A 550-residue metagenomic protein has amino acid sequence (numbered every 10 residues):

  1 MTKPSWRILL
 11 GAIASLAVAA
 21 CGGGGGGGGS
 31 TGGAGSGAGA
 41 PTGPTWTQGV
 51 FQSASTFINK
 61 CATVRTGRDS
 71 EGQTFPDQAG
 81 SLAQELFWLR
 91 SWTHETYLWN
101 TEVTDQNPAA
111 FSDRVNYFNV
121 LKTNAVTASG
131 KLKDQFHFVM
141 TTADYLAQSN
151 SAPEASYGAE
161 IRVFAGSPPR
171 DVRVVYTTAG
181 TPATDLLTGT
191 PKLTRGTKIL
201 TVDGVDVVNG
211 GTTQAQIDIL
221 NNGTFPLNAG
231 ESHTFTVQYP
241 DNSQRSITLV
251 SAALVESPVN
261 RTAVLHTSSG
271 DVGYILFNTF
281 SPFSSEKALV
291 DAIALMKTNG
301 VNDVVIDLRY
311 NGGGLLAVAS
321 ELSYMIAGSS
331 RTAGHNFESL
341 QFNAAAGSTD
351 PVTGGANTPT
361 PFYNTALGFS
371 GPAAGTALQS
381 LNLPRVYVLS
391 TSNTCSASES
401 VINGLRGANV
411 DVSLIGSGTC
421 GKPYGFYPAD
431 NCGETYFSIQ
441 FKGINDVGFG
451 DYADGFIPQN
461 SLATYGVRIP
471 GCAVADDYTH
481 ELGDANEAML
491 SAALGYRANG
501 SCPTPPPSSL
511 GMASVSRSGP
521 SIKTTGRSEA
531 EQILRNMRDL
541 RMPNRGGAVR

Functional and structural regions predicted by a protein language model:
M1-L10: Bacterial N-terminal signal peptides that target proteins for export
I8-L9, E85, A485-M489: Alpha-helical structural motif
I8-L9, S15, S509, I533: Acidic/proline-rich low-complexity IDRs
A17-A20: C-terminal motif of bacterial Sec signal peptides marking the signal peptidase cleavage site
G25-V304, Y310-G312, A317-V318, Y324-G328 (+2 more regions): Flexible, low-complexity junctional segments that flank or bridge functional domains
S269-I275, T279-D303, L308-R550: C-terminal "post-core" interaction segments
